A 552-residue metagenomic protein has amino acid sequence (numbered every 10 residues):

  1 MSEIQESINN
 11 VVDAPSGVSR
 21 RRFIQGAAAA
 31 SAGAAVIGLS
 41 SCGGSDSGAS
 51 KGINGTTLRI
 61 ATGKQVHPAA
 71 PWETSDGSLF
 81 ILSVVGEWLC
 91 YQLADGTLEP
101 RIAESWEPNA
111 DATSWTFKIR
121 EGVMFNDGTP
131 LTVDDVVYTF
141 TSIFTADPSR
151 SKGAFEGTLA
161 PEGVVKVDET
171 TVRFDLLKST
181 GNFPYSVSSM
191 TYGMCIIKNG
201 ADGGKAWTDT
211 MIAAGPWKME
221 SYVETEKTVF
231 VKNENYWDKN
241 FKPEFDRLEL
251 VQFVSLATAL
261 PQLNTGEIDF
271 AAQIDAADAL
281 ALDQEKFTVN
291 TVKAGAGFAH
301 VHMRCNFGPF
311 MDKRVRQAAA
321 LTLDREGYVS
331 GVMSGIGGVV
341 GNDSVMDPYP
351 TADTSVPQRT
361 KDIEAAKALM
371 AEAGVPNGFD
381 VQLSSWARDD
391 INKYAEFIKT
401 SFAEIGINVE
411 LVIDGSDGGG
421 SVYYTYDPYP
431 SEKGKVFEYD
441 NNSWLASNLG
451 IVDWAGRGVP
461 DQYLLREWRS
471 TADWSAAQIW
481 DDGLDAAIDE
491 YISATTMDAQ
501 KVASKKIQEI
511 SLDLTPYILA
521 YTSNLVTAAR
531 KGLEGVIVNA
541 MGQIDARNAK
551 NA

Functional and structural regions predicted by a protein language model:
M1-S19, A29-I37: N-terminal secretory signal peptides
A61-A110, T141, T210-A213: N-terminal lobe/hinge region of extracytoplasmic solute-binding protein
L93-T97, S188-P243, R247, A368: Gly/Pro-rich hinge or "lid" segments in bacterial periplasmic/extracellular proteins
K118, G153-I197, S221: Surface-exposed binding/hinge segments that line and control ligand-binding clefts or catalytic entry sites
T132-T141, E169-D175, G215-P216, F245-R247 (+5 more regions): Alpha-helical secondary-structure segments
K205, N235-A281, N408: Ligand-site clamp/hinge motif
G337-E372, D390-K393: Structural transition elements
E410-G419, F437-S443, D453-R457, D461-R530 (+1 more regions): Extracytoplasmic/peripheral linker and loop segments enriched in polar/acidic and small residues with frequent Thr/Pro
